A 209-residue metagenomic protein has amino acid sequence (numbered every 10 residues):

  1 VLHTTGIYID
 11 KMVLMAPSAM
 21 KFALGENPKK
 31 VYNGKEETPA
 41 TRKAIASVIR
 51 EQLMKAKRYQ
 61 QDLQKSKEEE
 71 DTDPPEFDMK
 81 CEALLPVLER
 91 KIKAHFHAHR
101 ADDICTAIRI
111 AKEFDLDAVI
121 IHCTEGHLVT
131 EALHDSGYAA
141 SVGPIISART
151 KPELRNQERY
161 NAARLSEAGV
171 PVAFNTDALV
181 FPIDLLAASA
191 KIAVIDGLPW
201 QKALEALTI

Functional and structural regions predicted by a protein language model:
V1-A118: Polyanionic/metal-chelating signatures
P75-M79, H99-D102, E125, E153-Q157 (+1 more regions): Short secondary-structure boundary/capping elements
L85, C105-I108, E131, A163 (+1 more regions): Alpha-helical segments flanking ligand/cofactor-binding loops in enzyme cores
K93, H134, Y138-A139, G143-I209: His/Asp/Glu-enriched, well-ordered alpha-helical/loop segment that forms or immediately abuts the divalent-metal
H95-R100, D117-G126, I145, R149-K151: Catalytic beta/alpha-barrel core
I108-A111, T124-H127, A162: Histidine-anchored nucleotide/phosphate-binding helix
E113, D117-I121, Y138-S141: Long, well-ordered mid-to-C-terminal structural blocks that present hydrophobic/aromatic surfaces
E125-S136: Active-site-adjacent beta->alpha loops and helix N-cap segments on the catalytic face of soluble alpha/beta enzymes
